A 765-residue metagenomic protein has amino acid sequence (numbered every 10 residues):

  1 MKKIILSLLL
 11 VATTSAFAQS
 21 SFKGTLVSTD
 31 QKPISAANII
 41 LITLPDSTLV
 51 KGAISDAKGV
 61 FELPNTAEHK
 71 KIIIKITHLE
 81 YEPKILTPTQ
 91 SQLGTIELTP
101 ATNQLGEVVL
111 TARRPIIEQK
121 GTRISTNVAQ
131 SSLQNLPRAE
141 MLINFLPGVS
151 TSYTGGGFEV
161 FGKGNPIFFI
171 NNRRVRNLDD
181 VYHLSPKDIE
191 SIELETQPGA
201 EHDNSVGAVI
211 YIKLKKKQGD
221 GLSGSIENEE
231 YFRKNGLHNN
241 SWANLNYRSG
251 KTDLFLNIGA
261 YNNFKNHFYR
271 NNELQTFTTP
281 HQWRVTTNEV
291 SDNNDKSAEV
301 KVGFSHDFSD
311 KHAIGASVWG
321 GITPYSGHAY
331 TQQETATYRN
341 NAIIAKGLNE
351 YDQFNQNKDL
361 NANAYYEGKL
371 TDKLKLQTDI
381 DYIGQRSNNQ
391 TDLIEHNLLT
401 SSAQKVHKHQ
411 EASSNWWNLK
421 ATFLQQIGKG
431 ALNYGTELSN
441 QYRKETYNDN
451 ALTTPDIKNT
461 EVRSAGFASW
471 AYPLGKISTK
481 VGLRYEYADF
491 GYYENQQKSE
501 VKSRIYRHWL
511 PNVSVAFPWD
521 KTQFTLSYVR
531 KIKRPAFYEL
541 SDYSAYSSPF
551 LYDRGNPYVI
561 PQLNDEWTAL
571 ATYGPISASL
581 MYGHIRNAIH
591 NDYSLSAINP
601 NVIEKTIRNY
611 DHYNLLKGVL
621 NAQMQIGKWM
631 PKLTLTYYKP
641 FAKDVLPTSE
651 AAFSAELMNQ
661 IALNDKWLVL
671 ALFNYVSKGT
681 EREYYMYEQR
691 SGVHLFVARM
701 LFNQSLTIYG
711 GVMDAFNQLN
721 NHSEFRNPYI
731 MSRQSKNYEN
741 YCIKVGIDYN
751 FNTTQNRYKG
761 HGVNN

Functional and structural regions predicted by a protein language model:
I40-I42, K75-Y81, L93-S132, K163 (+1 more regions): Short, acidic, small-residue-rich periplasmic hinge/interaction motif at the N-terminus of Gram-negative outer-membrane
P45-V60: Short, acidic Ser/Thr/Gly-rich low-complexity loop/linker segments typical of extracellular and cell-surface proteins
P64, R173-G199: Short acidic/polar hinge/loop motifs at secondary-structure boundaries that mediate gating or recognition
S91-L98, E107, A139-L142, G157-E159 (+4 more regions): N-terminal periplasmic accessory domains that precede and gate Gram-negative outer-membrane beta-barrel machines
E140-R173: Extracytoplasmic beta-strand/coil segments of soluble accessory domains associated with Gram-negative outer-membrane
S297-Y325, N349-N495, P518-Q523, S577-A578 (+1 more regions): Face-selective signature of the C-terminal outer-membrane beta-barrel domain
W416-K420, R463-F467, I560, E566 (+1 more regions): Outer membrane beta-barrel strand-and-loop segments of large Gram-negative receptors, especially TonB-dependent
N459-E461, V501-R504, I532-R586, I603-L616 (+1 more regions): Outer-membrane beta-barrel signature, preferentially recognizing the C-terminal barrel domain of Gram-negative
